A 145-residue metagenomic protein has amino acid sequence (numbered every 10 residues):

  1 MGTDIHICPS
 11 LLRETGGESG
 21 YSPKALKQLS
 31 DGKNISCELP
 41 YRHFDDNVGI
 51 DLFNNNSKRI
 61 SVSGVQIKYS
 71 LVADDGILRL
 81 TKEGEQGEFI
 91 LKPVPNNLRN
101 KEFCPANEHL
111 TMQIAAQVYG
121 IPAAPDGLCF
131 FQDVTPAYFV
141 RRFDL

Functional and structural regions predicted by a protein language model:
M1-N47: Regulatory N- and C-terminal appendages and interdomain linkers associated with kinase/kinase-like NTP transferase
N47-L145: Conserved ATP-binding subdomain of kinase catalytic cores across diverse folds
